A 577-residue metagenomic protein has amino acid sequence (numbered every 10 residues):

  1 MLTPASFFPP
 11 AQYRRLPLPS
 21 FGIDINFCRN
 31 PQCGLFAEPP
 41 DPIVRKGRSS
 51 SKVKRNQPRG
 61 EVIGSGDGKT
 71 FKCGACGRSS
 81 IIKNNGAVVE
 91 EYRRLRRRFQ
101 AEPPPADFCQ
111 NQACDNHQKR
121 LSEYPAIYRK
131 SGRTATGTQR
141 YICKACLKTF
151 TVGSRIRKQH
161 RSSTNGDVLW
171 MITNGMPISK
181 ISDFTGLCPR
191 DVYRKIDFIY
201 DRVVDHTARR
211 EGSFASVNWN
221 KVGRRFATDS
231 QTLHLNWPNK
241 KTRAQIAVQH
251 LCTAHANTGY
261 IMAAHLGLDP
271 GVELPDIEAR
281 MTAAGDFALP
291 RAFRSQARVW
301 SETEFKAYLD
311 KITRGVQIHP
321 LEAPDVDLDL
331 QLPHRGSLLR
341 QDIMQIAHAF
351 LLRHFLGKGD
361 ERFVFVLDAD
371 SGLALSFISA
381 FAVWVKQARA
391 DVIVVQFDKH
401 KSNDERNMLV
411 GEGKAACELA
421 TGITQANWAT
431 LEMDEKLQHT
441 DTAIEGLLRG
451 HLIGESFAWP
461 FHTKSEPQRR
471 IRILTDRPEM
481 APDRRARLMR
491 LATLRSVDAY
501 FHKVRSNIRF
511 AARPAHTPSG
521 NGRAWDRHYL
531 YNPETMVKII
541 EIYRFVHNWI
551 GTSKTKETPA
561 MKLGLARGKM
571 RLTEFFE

Functional and structural regions predicted by a protein language model:
F27-S65, D107-T136: Short recognition patches in nucleic-acid-associated and regulatory proteins
T70-I81, V89-F99, A113, H117-G223: Short, positively charged, Gly/Tyr-enriched micro-motifs that form contact patches at catalytic or ligand/partner
Y193-K195, W237-N239, L373-F381: A short acidic (Asp/Glu
R194, D205-L356: RNase H-like nuclease fold core
L356, D360-S376: Acidic/histidine-rich, metal-coordinating catalytic segments
V385-G411: Inter-helix linker motif
L448, I471, R490, A511 (+1 more regions): C-terminal domain-tail junction helix/linker
A492-A524: Short amphipathic alpha-helical "interface-anchor" segments enriched in bulky aromatics
